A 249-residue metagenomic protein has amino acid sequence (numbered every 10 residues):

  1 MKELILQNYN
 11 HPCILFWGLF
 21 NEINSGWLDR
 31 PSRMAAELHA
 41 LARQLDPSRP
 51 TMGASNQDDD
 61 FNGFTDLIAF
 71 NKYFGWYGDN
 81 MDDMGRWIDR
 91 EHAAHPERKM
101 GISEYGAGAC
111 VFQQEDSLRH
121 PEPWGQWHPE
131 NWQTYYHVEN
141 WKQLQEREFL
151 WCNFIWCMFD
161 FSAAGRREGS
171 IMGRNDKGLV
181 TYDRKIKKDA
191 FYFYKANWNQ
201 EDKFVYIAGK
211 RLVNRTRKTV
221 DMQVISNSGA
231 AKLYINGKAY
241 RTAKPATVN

Functional and structural regions predicted by a protein language model:
M1-A246: Extended substrate-binding grooves/exosites of carbohydrate-active enzymes
